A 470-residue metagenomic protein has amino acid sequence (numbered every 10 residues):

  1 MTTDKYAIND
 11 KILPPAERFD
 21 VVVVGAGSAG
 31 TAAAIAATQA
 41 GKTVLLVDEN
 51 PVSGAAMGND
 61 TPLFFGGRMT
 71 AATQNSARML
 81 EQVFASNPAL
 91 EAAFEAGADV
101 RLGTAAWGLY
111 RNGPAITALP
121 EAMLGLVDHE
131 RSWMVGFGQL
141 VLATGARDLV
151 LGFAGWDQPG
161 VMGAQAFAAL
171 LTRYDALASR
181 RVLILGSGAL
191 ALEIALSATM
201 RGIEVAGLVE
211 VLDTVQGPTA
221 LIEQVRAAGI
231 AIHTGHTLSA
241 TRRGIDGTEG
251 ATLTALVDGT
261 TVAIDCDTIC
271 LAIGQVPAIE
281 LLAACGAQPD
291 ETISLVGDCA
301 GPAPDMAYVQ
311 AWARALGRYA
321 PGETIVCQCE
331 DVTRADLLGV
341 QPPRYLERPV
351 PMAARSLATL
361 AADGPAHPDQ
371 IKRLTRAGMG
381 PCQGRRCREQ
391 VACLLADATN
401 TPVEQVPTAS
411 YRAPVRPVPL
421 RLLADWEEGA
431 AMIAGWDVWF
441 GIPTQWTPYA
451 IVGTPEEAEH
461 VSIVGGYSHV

Functional and structural regions predicted by a protein language model:
T2-T375, M379-P381, R385-A450, E456-V470: Residues forming the flavin
